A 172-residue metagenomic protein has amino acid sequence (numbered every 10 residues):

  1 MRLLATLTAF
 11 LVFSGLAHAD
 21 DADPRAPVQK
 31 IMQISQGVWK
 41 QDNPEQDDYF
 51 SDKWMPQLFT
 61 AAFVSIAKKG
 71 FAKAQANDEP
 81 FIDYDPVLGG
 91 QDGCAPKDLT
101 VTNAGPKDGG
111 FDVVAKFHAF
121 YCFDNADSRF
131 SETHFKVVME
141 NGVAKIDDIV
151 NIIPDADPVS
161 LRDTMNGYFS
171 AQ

Functional and structural regions predicted by a protein language model:
L3-S14: Sec-dependent N-terminal signal peptides
G15-A19: Sec/Tat signal peptide C-region and signal peptidase I cleavage site
D20-I82: Core segments of small alpha/beta cavity-forming domains
P24, V28, V113-A115, I146: Hydrophobic aliphatic residue packing
L58-A126: Surface-exposed, charged secondary-structure patches
V114, F120-E132, E140, K145-Q172: Low-complexity, intrinsically disordered terminal/linker segments enriched in charged and Gly/Pro repeats
